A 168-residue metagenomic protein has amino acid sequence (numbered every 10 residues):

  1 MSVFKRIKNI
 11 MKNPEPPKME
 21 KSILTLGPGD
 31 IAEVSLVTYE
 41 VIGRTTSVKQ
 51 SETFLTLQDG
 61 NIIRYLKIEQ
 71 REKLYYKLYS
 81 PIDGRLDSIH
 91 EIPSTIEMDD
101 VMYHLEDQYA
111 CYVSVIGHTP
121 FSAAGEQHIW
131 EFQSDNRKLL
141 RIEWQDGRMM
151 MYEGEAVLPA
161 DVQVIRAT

Functional and structural regions predicted by a protein language model:
M1-T168: Mixed-charge, low-complexity intrinsically disordered regions
